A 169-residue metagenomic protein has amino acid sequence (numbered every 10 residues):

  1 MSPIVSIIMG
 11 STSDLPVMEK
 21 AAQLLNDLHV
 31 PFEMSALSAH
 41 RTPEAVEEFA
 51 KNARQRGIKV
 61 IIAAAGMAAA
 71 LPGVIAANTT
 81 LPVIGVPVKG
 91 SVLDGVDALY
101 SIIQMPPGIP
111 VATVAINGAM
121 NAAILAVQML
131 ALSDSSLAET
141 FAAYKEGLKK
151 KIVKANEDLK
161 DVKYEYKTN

Functional and structural regions predicted by a protein language model:
S2-R41: Glycine-rich phosphate/diphosphate-binding loop of Rossmann-like nucleotide-binding domains
D14-M18, T42-V46, A65-V74, L93-V96 (+1 more regions): Short glycine/serine/threonine-rich phosphate/pyrophosphate-binding segments that cradle anionic phosphate groups
A22, E47-A50, A77, D94-P106: Active-site-proximal loop->helix
M34-Q55: N-terminal beta-loop-helix "entrance" segment that forms/cooperates in small-molecule cofactor or anionic ligand
F49-P87: Glycine-rich phosphate-binding loop
L93-E139: Short, glycine-/small-residue-rich phosphate/pyrophosphate-handling segment
L130-N169: Glycine-rich phosphate/pyrophosphate-binding loop and the adjoining helix
